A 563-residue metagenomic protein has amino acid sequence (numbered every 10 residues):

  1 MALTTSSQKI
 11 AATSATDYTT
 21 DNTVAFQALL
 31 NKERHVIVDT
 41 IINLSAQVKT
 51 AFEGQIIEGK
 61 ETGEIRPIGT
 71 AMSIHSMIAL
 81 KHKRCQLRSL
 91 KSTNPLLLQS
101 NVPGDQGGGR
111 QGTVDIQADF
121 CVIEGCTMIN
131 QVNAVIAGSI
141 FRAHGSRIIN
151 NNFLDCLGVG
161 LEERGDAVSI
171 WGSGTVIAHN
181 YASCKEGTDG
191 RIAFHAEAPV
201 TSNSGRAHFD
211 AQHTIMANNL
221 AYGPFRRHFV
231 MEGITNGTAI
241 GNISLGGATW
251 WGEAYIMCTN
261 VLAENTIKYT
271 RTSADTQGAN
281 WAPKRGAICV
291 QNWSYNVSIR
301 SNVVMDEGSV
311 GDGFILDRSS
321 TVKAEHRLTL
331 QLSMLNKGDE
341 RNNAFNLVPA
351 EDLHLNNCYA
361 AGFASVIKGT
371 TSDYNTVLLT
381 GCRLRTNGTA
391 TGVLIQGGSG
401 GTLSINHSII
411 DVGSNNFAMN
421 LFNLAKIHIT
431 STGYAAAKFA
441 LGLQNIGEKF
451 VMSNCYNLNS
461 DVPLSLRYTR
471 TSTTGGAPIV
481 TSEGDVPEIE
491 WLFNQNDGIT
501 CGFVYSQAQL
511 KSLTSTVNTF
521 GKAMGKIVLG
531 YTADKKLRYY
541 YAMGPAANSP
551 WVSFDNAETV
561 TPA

Functional and structural regions predicted by a protein language model:
M1-A25: Right-handed parallel beta-helix/beta-solenoid
M1-I10, N31-R34, V486-N518: Exposed extracellular interaction/assembly regions and N-terminal maturation sites
T23, Q27, R34-I56, K60-I74 (+2 more regions): N-terminal extracellular ligand-recognition/capping segment immediately after the signal peptide
A28, G59, R66-I68, D317 (+5 more regions): Beta-strand-rich, repetitive solenoid scaffolds
R34-I41, G59-I65, L90, S333 (+8 more regions): Extracellular beta-strand-rich, repetitive "passenger/adhesive" scaffolds that bind or process carbohydrates
I68-A79, L96-D115, N130-F141, D155-G172 (+16 more regions): Extracellular beta-strand/beta-solenoid scaffold signature
L90, C126, S146, N151 (+12 more regions): Consensus "Asn ladder" position of solenoid repeat domains
Q495-K535, D555-A563: Extracellular/surface-exposed low-complexity repeats and stalk/linker segments enriched in Gly/Pro and small polar
